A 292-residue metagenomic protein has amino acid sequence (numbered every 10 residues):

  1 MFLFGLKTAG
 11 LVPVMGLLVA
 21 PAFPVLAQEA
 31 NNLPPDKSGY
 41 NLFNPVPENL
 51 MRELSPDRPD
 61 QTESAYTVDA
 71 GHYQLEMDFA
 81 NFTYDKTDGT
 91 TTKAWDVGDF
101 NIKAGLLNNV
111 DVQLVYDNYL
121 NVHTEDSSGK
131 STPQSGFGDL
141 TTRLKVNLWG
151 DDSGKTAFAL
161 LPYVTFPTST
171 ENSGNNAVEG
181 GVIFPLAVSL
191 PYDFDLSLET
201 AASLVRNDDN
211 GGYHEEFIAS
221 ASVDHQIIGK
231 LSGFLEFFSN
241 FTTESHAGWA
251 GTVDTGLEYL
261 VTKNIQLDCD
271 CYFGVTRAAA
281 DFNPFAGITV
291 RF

Functional and structural regions predicted by a protein language model:
M1-L6: N-terminal secretory signal peptides that target proteins for export/translocation
K7-A9, N264: Short linear sequence elements within intrinsically disordered, low-complexity coil regions
A9-P21: Bacterial N-terminal signal peptides
F23-A27: Sec/Tat signal peptide C-region and signal peptidase I cleavage site
Q28-F292: Transmembrane beta-barrel domains of Gram-negative outer membranes and organellar outer membranes
